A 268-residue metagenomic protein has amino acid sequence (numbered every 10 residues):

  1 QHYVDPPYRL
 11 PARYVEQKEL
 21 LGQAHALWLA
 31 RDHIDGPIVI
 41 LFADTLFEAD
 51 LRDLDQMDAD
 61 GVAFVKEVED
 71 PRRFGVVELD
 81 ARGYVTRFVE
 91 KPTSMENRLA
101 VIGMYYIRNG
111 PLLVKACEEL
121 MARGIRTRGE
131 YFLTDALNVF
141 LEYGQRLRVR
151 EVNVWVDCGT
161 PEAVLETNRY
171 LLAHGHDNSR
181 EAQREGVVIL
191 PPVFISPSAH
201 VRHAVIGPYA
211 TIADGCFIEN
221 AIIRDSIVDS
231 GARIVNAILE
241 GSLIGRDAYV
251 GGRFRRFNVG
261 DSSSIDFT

Functional and structural regions predicted by a protein language model:
Q1-A43, L51-D53, F254, G260-S262 (+1 more regions): Conserved N-terminal catalytic core of the sugar/cofactor nucleotidyltransferase
V4-Y8, L79, F140-L141: Short, conserved catalytic or adaptor-binding loops enriched in Gly and charged residues
P11-R13, Y84, R146-R148: Conserved beta-strand segments of alpha/beta enzyme cores
G36-P37, A59, Q145: Short coil/turn segments at beta-strand junctions that form active-site/ligand-binding loops
I38, M104-Y106, V156: A residue-level structural signature of the nucleotidyltransferase/glycosyltransferase Rossmann-like core
I40, A63-F64, V149: Structural beta-sheet core signal
L46-G124: Conserved core of the sugar-phosphate nucleotidyltransferase
E119-T268: Left-handed beta-helix
